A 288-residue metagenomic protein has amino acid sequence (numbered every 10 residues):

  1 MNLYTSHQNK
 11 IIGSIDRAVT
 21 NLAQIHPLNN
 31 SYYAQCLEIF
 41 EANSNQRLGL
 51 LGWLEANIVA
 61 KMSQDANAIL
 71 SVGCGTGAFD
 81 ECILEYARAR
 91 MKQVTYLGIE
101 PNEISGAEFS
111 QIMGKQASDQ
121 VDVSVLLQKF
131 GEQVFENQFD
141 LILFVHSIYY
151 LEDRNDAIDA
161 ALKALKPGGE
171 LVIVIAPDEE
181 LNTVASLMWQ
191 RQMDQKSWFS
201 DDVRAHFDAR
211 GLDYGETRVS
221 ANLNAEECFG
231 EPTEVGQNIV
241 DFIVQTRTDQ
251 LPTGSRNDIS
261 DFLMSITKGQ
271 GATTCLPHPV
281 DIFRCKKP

Functional and structural regions predicted by a protein language model:
Y4-K61: Class I SAM-dependent methyltransferase Rossmann-like catalytic core, especially the SAM/SAH-binding loop
A68-E132: Class I SAM-dependent methyltransferase SAM/SAH-binding core
E132-I142: A short acidic, Gly/Pro-enriched loop at the edge of an enzyme's catalytic core that lines a small-molecule cofactor
D140-N155: A short SAM/SAH-binding and catalytic strip from SAM-dependent methyltransferases
N155-E170: A short glycine-rich, Lys/Arg-flanked "PGG" loop and its adjoining helix->strand segment in the class I
E170-W198: Conserved class I S-adenosyl-L-methionine
Q195-G211: Short alpha-helix
G215-P288: Conserved Class I S-adenosyl-L-methionine
